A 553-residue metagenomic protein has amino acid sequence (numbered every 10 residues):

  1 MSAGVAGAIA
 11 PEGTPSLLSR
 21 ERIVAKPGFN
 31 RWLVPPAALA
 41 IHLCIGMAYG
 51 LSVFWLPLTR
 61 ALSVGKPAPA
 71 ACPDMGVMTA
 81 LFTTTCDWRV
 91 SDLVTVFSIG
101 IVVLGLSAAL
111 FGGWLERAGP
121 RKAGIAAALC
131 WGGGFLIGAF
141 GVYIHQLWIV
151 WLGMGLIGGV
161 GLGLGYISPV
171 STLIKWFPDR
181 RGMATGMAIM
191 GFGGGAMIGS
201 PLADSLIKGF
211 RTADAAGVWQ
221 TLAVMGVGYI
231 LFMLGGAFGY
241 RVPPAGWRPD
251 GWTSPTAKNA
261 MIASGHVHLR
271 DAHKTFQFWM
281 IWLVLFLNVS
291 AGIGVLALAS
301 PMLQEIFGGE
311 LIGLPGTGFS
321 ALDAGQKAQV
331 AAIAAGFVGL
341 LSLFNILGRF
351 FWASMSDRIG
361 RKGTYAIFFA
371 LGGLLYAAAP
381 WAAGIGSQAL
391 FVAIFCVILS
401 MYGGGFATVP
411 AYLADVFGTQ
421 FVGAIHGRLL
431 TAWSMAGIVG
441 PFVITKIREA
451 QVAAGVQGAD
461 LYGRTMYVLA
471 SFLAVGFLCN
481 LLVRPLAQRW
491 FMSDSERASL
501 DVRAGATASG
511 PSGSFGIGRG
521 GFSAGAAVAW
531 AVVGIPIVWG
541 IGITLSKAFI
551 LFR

Functional and structural regions predicted by a protein language model:
L43, G134, L147-L164, F286 (+1 more regions): Hydrophobic core of transmembrane alpha-helices in multi-pass small-molecule transporters, especially MFS/SLC-type
Y49-L56, S200, R270-W352, G437-T445 (+1 more regions): Extracytoplasmic gate region of multi-pass secondary transporters
F54-L106, Q326-G336: Extracellular/periplasmic helix-loop-helix junction of adjacent transmembrane segments in MFS-like secondary
L58, G163-F177, A184-T185, G404-F417: Intracellular juxtamembrane helix-capping segments at the cytosolic ends of symmetry-related transmembrane helices
T95-G113, G339-W352: Central cavity-lining transmembrane alpha-helices of secondary-active solute carriers, predominantly the Major
L129-Y143, A370-G384: C-terminal ends and interior cores of transmembrane alpha-helices in multi-pass membrane transporters/permeases
R180-P201, G427-P441: Glycine-rich segments within core transmembrane alpha-helices of 12-TM secondary carriers
W219-G239, G463-L482: Symmetry-related core transmembrane helices of the 12-TM Major Facilitator Superfamily/SLC fold
